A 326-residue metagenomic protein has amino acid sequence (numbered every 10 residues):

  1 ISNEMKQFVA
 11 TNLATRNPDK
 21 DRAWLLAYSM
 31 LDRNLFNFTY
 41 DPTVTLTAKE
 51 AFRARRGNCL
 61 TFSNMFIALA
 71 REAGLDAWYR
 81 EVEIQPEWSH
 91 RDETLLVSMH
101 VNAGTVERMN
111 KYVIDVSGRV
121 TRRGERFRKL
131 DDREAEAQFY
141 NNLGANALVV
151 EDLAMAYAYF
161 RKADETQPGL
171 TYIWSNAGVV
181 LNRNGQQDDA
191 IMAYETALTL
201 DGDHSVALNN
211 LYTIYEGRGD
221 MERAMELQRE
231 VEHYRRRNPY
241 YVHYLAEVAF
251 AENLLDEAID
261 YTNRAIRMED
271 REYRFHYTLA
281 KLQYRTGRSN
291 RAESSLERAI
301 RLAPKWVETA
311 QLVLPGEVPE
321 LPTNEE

Functional and structural regions predicted by a protein language model:
I1-A51: Secondary-structure boundary elements
T39-W174, D188-L200: Long, contiguous interaction/recruitment modules in multidomain scaffold/adaptor proteins
A137, T171-Y172, S205-V206, N238-Y240 (+2 more regions): Helix-start (N-cap) detector for alpha-helical repeat units in TPR-like alpha-solenoids, especially tetratricopeptide
N142, N176, N210, Y244-L245 (+2 more regions): Canonical tetratricopeptide repeat
P168, G202, R236-R237, D270 (+1 more regions): Short coil turns that delineate tetratricopeptide repeat
